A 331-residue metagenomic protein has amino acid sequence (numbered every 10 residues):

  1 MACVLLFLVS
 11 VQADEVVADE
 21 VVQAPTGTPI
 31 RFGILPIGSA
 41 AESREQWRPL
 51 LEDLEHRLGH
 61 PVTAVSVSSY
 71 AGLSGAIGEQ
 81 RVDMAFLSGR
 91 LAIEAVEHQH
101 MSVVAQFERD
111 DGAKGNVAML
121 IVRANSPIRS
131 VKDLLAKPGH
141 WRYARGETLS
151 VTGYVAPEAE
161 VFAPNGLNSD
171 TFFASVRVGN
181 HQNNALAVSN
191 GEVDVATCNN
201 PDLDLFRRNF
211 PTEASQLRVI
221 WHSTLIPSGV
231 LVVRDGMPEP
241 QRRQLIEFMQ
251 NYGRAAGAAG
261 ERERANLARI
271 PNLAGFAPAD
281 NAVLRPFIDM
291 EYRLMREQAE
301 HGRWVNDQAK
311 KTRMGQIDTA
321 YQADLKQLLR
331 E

Functional and structural regions predicted by a protein language model:
M1-V9: Bacterial N-terminal signal peptides
A18-I93: Extracytoplasmic small-molecule ligand-binding "clamshell" domains of the periplasmic binding protein/Venus flytrap
G27, G38-S39, E45, P49 (+1 more regions): An extracytoplasmic/periplasmic, membrane-proximal ligand-sensing/linker region
G27, R31-E55, V67, G115-L186: Bilobed "Venus flytrap"/periplasmic-binding protein-like clamshell domains and structurally analogous long
R31-P36, F107-M119, P211-I246, R264-D280: Periplasmic-binding protein-like
E55-S66, P164-V178, E192, T212-Q216 (+2 more regions): A local structural motif
A71-A85, H98, N116, H181-A196: Short helices/loops that flank or line small-molecule/ion binding pockets
F86-Q99, F162-A163, S189-N190, D194-S215: A ligand-binding cleft/hinge motif common to bilobed small-molecule-binding domains
